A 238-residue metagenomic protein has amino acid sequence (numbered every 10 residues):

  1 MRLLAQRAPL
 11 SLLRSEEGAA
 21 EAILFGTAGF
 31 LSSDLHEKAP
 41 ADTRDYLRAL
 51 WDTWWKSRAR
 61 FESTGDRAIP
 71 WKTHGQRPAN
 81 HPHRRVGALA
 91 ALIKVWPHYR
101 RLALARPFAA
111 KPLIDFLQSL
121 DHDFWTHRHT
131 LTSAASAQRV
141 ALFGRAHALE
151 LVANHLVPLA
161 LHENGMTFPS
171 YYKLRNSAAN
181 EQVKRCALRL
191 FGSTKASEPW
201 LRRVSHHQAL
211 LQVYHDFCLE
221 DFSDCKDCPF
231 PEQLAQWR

Functional and structural regions predicted by a protein language model:
M1-A209: Hydrophobic, aromatic-lined core segments that form the binding pocket/scaffold for planar heteroaromatic ligands
S197-R238: Acidic, carboxylate-rich catalytic segments that either coordinate divalent cations
